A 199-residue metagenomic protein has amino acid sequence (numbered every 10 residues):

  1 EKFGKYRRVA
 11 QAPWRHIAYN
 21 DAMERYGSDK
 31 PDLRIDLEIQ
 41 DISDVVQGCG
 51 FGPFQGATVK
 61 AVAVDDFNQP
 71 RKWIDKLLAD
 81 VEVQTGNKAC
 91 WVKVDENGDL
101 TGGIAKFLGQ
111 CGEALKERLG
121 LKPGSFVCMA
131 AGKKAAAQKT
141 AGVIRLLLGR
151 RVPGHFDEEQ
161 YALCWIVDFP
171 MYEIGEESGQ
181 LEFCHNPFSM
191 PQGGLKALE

Functional and structural regions predicted by a protein language model:
E1-E199: Class II aminoacyl-tRNA synthetase catalytic cores and aaRS-like
